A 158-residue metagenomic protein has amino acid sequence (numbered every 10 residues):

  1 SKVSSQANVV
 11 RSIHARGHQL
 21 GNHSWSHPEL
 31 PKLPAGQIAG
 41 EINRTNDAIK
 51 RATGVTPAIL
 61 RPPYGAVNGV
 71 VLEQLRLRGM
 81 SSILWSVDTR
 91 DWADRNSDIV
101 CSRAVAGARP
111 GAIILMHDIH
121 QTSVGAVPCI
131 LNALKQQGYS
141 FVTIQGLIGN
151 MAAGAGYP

Functional and structural regions predicted by a protein language model:
S1, S24-W25, R61-G65, W85-D88 (+2 more regions): Active-site-proximal beta-strand/loop segments in catalytic clefts of secreted hydrolases
S1-P57, G149-A152: Active-site beta->alpha N-cap acidic-glycine motif
S1-Q6, E29-G36, R61-V67, R90-R95 (+1 more regions): Acidic-and-aromatic substrate-binding clefts and catalytic sites of carbohydrate-active enzymes
V3-S5, T122-P158: C-terminal domain-boundary segment and adjacent tail
N8-A15, G40, R44-D47, V70-E73 (+2 more regions): Alpha-helical scaffolding segments of alpha/beta enzyme cores, especially the outer helices of TIM-barrel or partial
L20-H23, T45, L60-P63, L75 (+4 more regions): Conserved, mostly hydrophobic/aromatic
N22, E29, I83-A104, A108 (+3 more regions): Peptidoglycan cell-wall recognition and remodeling modules
T56-A58, A66-G107, Y139-M151: His/Asp/Glu-enriched short active-site or ligand-binding loop at hydrolase and phosphoryl-transfer sites
